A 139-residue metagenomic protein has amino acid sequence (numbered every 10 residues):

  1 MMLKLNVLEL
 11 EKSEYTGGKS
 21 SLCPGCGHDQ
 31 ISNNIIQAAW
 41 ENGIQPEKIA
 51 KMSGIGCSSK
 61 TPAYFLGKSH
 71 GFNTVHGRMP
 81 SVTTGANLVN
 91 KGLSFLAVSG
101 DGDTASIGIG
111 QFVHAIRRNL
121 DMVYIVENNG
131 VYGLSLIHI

Functional and structural regions predicted by a protein language model:
M1-L10: Short, charged low-complexity linear segments at domain edges
K12-V75: Active-site diphosphate/adenylate-binding microenvironment
I55-G133: Thiamine diphosphate
I137-I139: Conserved small/polar residues in nucleotide/adenosyl-binding loops
